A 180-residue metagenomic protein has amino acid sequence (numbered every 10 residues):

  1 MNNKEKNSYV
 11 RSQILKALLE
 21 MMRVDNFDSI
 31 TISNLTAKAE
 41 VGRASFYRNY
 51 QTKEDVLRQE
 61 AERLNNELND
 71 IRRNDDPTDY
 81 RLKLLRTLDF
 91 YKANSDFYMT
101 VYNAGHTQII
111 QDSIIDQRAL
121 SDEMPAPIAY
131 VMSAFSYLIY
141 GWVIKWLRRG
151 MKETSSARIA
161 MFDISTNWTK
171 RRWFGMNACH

Functional and structural regions predicted by a protein language model:
N3-K4: Short Lys/Arg-rich basic patches
S8, S12, R58, E62 (+6 more regions): Alpha-helix N-cap/helix-start motif at coil-to-helix transitions, marked by capping-box chemistry
S8-L19, R23, D28-E40, Y47-R73 (+3 more regions): An amphipathic alpha-helix adjacent to DNA-recognition modules
K16, Q59, R63, Y137-G141 (+2 more regions): Short, residue-level hotspots on alpha-helical faces of the histone-fold and other alpha-helical interaction modules
R73, P77-I115: Helical hydrophobic small-molecule/effector-binding pocket
Y102-G141, S156, A160, I164-N167: Amphipathic alpha-helical packing segments from all-alpha helical-bundle domains
K145-H180: C-terminal peripheral helix-coil segments that are non-catalytic and often amphipathic
